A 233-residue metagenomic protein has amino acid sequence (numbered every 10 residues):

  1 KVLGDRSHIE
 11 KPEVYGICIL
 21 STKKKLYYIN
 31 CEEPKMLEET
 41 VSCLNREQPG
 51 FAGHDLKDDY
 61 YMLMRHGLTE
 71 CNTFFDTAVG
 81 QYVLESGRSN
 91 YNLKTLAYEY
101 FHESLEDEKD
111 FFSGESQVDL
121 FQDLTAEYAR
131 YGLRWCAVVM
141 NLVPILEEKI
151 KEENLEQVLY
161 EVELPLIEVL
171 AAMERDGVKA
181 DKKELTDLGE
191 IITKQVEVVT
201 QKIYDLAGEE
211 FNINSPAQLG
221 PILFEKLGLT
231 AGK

Functional and structural regions predicted by a protein language model:
K1-E99: Conserved RNase H-like, two-metal-ion catalytic cores of nucleic-acid enzymes
K1-I29, F51, L120-K233: Conserved "right-hand" nucleotidyltransferase catalytic core of DNA-directed polymerases
P34, K57, G87-N90, L105 (+3 more regions): Low-complexity, intrinsically disordered regions enriched in charged/polar residues
L56, F75, E108-D110, L185 (+1 more regions): Proline- and acidic/polar-enriched loop/turn elements at helix boundaries
G67, E85-G87, F101-H102, S113 (+3 more regions): Glycine-centered secondary-structure boundary/capping sites
C71-F74, Q81-N141: Metal-dependent DNA phosphodiester-chemistry modules and their immediately adjacent helices/loops in DNA-processing
